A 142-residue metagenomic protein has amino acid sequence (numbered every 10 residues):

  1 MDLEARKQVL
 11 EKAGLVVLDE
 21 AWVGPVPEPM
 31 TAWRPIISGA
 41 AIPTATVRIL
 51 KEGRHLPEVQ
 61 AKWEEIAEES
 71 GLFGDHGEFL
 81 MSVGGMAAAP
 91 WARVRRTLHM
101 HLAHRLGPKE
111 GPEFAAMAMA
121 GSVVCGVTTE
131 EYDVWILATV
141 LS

Functional and structural regions predicted by a protein language model:
M1-D133, L137-S142: Structured alpha/beta or helical-core interaction and ligand-binding surfaces enriched in interleaved
